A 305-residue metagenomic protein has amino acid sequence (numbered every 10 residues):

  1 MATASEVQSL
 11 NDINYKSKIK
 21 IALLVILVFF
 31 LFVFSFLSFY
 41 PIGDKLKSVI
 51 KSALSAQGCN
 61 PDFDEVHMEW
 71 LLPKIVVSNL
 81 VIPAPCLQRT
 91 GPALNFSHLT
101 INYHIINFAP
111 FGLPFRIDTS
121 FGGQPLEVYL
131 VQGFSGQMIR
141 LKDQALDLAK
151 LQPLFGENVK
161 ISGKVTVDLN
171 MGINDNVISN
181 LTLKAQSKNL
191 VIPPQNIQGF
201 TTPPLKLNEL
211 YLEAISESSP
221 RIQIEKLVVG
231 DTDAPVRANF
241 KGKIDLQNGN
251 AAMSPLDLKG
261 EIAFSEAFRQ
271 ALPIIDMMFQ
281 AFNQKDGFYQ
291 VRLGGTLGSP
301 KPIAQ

Functional and structural regions predicted by a protein language model:
A2-S55: N-terminal type II signal-anchor transmembrane helix that functions as the membrane-insertion/stop-transfer segment
S35-R116, S120-L126: Terminal hydrophobic membrane-targeting helix
C59-N60, L87-I101, D118-E127, L151-M171 (+3 more regions): Amphipathic hydrophobic-ligand
S78-P83, K142-K150, Q186-P193: Generic short beta-strand segments
P85, R89-I106, T182-R221, S265-K301: Beta-propeller and related beta-repeat scaffolds in trafficking/envelope systems
P110-I117, Q137-M138, S219-K226: Short, hydrophobic/aromatic-rich segments at coil-to-beta transitions
Q144-Q152, E217-Q223: Flexible, solvent-exposed coil segments and beta strand-coil junctions, predominantly the extracellular/periplasmic
P204-I274: Intrinsically disordered, low-complexity segments enriched in Gly and acidic/Ser/Thr residues that form flexible
